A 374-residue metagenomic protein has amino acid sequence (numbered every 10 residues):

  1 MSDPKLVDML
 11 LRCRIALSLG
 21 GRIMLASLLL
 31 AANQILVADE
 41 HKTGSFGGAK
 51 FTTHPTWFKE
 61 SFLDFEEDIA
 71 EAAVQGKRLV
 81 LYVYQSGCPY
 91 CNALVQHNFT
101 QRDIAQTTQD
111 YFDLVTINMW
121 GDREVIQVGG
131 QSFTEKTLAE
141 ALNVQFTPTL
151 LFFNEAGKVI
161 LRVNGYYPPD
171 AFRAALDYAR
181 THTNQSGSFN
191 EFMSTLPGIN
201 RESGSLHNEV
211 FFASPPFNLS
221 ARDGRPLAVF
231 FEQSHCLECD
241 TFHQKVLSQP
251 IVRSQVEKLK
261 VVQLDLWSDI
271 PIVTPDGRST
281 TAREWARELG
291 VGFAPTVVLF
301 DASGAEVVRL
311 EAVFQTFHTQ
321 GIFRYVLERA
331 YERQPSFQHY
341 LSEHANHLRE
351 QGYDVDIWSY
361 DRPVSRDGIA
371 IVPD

Functional and structural regions predicted by a protein language model:
M1-A16: N-terminal secretory signal peptides that target proteins for export/translocation
L6, L17-S18, L25, Q185 (+2 more regions): Intrinsic-disorder-associated interaction segments
M9, S27-L28, V37: Intrinsically disordered and other compositionally biased segments
R12, I23-M24, V74: Residue-level detector of transmembrane insertion/anchoring sites
G20-A32: Bacterial N-terminal signal peptides
L36-L79, S86-R102, Q106, M119-N143 (+3 more regions): Proteins that catalyze or organize thiol-disulfide redox chemistry and the adjacent proteostasis machinery handling
D113-V115, K260-V262: A fold-wide structural signal in alpha/beta-hydrolase
